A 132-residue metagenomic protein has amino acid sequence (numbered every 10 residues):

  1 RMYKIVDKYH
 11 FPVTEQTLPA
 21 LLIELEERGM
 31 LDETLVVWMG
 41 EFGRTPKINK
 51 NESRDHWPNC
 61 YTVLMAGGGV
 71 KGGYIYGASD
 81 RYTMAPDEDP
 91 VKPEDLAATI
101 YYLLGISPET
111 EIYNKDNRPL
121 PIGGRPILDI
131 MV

Functional and structural regions predicted by a protein language model:
R1-V132: Ligand-binding pockets and gating/stacking loops
